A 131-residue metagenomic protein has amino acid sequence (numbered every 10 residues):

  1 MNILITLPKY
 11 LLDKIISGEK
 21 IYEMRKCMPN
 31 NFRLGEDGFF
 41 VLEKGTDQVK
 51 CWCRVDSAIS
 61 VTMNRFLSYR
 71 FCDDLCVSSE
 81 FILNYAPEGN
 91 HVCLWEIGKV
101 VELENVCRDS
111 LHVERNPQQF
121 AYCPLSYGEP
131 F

Functional and structural regions predicted by a protein language model:
M1-F131: Structured alpha/beta reader/binder surfaces that contact nucleic acids or chromatin modification marks
